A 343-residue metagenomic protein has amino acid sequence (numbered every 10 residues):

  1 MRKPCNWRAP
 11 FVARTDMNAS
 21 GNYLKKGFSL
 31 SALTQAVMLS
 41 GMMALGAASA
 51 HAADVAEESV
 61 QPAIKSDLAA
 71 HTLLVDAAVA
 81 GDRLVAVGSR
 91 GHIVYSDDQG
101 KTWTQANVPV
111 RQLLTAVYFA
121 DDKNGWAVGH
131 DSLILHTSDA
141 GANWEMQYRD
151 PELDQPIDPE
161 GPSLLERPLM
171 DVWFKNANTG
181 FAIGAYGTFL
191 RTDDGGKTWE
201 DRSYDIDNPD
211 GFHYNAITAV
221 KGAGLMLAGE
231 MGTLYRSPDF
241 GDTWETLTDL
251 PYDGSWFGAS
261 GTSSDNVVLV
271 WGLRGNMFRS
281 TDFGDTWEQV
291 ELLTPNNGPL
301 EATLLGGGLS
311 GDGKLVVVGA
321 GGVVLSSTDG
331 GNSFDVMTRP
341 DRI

Functional and structural regions predicted by a protein language model:
M1-F28: N-terminal secretory signal peptides that target proteins for export/translocation
R8, A13-M17, A36-L39, L45 (+2 more regions): N-terminal processing/targeting junctions
N18-S49: Gram-negative bacterial Sec-dependent N-terminal signal peptides
V37, H51-I343: Residue-level hotspots at or immediately adjacent to binding/recognition sites across diverse folds
